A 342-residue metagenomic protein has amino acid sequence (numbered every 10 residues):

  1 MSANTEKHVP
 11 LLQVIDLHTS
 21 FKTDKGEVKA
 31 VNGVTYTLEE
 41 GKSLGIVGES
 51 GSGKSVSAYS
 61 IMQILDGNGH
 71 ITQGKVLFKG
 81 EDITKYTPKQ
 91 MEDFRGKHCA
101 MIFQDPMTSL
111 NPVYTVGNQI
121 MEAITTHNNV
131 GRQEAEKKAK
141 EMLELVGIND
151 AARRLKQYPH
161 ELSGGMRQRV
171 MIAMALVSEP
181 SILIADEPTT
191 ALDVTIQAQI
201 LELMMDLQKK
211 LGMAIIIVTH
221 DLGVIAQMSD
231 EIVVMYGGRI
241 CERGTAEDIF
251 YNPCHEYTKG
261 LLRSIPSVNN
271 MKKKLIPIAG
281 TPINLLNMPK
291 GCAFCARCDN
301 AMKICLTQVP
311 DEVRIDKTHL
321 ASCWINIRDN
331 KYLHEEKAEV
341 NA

Functional and structural regions predicted by a protein language model:
K7-L11, S20-G33, I64-H70, T87-Q90 (+3 more regions): A short, flexible loop at the N-terminus of ABC-type nucleotide-binding domains that lies
K7-P10, N149-A152, R243-A342: Short catalytic/signature loops enriched in Gly
E49, Q63, I184-P188, L192-K273: P-loop NTP-binding/switch modules centered on Walker-like glycine-rich loops
I71-D82: Conserved ABC transporter NBD signature motif
D82, E134-R153, L262: Conserved ABC ATPase "signature" region
Q157-L162, M166: Conserved ABC ATPase signature
V177-S181: A short, proline-enriched helix->beta-strand linker immediately N-terminal to the Walker B motif in ABC-type P-loop
